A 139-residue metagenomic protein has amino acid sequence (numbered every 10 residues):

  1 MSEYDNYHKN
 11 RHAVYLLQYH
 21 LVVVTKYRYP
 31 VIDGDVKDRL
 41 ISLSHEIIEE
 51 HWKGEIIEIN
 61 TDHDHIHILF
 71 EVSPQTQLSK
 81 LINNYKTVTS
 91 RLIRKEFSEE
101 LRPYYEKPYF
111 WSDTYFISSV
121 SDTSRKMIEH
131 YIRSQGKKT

Functional and structural regions predicted by a protein language model:
M1-T139: Basic nucleic-acid-binding interfaces
